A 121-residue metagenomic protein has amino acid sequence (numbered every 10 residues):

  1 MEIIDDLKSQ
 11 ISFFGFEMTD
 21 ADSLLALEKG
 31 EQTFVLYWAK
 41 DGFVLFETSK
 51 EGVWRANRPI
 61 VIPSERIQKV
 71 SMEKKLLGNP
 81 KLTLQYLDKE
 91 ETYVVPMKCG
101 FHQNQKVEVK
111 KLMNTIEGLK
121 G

Functional and structural regions predicted by a protein language model:
M1-D41: Anionic N-terminal interaction surfaces
E2, I11, F101-G121: Terminal and domain-flanking low-complexity segments
T19, A39, E73, Q85-L87 (+1 more regions): A structural detector for beta-sheet-dominated domains
D22-S23, S71, L77, K81-T83 (+1 more regions): Short flexible/disordered coil segments
G30-E31, A39-T83: Phosphoinositide-binding peripheral membrane targeting modules
V35, P59-V61, T92-V94: Well-ordered beta-strand positions in beta-sheet-rich domains
P80-T92, K110-G118: A general structural signal for short secondary-structure boundary/capping elements
D88-E108: Canonical phosphoinositide-binding patch of PH/PH-like domains
